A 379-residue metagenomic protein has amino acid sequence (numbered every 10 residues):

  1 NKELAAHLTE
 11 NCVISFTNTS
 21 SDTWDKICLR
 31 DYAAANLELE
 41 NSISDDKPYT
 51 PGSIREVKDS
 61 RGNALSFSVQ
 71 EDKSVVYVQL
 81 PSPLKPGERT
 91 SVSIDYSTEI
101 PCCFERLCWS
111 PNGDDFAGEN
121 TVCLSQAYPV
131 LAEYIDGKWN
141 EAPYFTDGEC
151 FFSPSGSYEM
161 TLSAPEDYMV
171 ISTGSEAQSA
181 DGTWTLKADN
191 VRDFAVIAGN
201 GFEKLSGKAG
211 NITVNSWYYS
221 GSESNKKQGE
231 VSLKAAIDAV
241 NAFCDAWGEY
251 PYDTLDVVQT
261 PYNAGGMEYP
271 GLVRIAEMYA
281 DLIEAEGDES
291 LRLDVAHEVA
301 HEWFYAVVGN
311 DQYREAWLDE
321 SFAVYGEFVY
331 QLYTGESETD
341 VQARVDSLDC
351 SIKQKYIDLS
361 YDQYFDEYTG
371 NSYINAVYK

Functional and structural regions predicted by a protein language model:
N1-T9: N-terminal, polar/Ser/Thr-rich
S15-S20: Asparagine-centered strand-capping/turn motif at beta-strand->loop junctions
W24-N63, D167: Solvent-exposed beta-hairpin/edge-strand motifs
D45-D115: A surface-exposed beta-strand-loop module
T50, D95-N200: Extended, low-hydrophobicity, Ser/Thr/Pro/Gly-biased non-transmembrane segments
E149-A296, Y325: Hydrophobic helix-coil surface modules that form long, contiguous segments used for peptide/substrate interaction
V299-A316, V329, Y333-G335: Catalytic Zn2+-binding segment of zinc metalloproteases
E320, V324-K379: Acidic/His/Gly-enriched intrinsically disordered linker/tail segments that often contain short helix/coil "MoRF-like"
